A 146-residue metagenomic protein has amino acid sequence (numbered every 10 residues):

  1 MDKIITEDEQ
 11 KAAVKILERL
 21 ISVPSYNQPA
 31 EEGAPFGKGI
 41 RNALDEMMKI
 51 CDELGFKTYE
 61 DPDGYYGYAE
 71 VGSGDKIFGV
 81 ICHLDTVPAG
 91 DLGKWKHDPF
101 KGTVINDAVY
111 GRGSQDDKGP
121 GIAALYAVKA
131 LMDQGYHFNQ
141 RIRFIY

Functional and structural regions predicted by a protein language model:
M1-G79, T86-G90: N-terminal helical capping/dimerization or prosegment-like subdomains of hydrolases acting on amide or phosphate bonds
I77-Y146: Active-site metal-coordination/substrate-binding segment of hydrolases, especially metallo-dependent peptidases
